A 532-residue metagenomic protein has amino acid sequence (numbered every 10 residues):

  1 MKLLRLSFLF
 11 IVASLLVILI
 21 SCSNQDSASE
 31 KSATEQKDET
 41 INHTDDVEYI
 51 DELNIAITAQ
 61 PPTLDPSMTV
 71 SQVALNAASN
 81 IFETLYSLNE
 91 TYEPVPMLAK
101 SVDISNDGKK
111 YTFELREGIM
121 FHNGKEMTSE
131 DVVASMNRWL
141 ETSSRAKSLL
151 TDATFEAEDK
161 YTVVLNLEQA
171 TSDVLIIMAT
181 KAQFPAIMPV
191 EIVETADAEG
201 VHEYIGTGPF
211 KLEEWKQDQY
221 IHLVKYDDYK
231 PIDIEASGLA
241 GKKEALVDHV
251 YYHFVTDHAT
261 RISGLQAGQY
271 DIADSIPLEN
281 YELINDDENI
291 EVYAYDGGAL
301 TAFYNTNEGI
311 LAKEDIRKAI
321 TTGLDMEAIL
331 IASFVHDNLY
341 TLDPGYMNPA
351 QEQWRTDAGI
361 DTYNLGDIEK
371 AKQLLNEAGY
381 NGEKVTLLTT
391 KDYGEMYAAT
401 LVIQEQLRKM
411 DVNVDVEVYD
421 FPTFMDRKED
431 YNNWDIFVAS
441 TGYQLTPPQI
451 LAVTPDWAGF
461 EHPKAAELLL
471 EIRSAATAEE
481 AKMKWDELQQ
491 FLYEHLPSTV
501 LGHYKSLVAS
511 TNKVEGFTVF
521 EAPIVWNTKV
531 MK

Functional and structural regions predicted by a protein language model:
K2, N24, K216, Y220-I221 (+3 more regions): Detector for C-terminal structural segments
I18-S21: C-terminal motif of bacterial Sec signal peptides marking the signal peptidase cleavage site
A56-N106, N137, V500, A509: N-terminal lobe/hinge region of extracytoplasmic solute-binding protein
N89, V224-D227, D296-A319, G323 (+3 more regions): A bilobed periplasmic-binding-protein/Venus flytrap-type ligand-binding module shared by bacterial periplasmic
K100-R145, E158, V164, I310-A312: Aromatic- and charge-enriched surface segment that lines or borders ligand/interaction sites
D103, S148-I192, A198-K216: Surface-exposed binding/hinge segments that line and control ligand-binding clefts or catalytic entry sites
H122, L167-F184, I205-D257, Y281-G298: Aromatic-rich, solvent-exposed beta-strand/loop patch
F210, N338-E377, E395-M396: Structural transition elements
